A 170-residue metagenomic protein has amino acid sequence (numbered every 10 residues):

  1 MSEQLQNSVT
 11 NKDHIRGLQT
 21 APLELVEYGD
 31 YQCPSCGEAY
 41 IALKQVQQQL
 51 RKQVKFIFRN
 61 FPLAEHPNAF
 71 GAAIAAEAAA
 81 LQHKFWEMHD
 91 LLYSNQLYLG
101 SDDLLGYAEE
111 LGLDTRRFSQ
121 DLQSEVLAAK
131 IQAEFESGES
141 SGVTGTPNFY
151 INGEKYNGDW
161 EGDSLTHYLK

Functional and structural regions predicted by a protein language model:
Q4, P22, Y28, S35-Q47 (+1 more regions): C-terminal cap of thioredoxin/glutaredoxin-like
Q4-N7, Y98-L99: A composition-driven signal for long, intrinsically disordered, charge-rich low-complexity tracts
Q6-L23: A short beta-strand-turn-helix
T10-K12, R59, Q120: Intrinsic-disorder/low-complexity regions
I15-R16, L99, Y156: Short clusters of hydrophobic/aromatic residues that line enzyme substrate/ligand-binding pockets
A21, V26-E27, Y31-E110, D114: Structural alpha/beta surface segment adjacent to cysteine/selenocysteine redox centers across thiol/disulfide enzymes
